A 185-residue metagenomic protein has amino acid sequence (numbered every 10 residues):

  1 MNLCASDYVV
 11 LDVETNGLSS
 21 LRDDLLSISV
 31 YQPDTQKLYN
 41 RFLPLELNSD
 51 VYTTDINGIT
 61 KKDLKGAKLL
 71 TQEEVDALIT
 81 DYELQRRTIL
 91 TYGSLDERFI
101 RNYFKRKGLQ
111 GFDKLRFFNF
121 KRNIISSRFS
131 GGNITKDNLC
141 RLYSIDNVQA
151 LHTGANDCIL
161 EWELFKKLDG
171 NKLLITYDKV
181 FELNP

Functional and structural regions predicted by a protein language model:
N2-F112, N138-L142, D146-H152: Conserved non-catalytic scaffold segment of RNase H-like nuclease domains
N2-L3, L142, W162-P185: Acidic two-metal-ion nuclease catalytic site recognized across multiple nuclease folds, prominently DnaQ/RNase D-T
T15-G17, R122, L160: Short, glycine/acidic-enriched loop or turn micro-motifs at the edges of active sites
F99-Y103, N119, L160: Non-catalytic alpha-helical scaffold/packing segments enriched in small hydrophobic residues
R116-I134: Short alpha-helix plus adjacent loop in nuclease-associated cores
G131, D146-N147, N171: Substrate-binding/catalytic groove segments of enzymes that remodel or degrade extracellular structural polymers
N133-K136, C140, C158: Hydrophobic faces of stable alpha-helices that mediate helix-helix packing
G154-L164: Alpha-helical transmembrane segments that form the membrane-embedded catalytic/substrate-binding core of multi-pass
